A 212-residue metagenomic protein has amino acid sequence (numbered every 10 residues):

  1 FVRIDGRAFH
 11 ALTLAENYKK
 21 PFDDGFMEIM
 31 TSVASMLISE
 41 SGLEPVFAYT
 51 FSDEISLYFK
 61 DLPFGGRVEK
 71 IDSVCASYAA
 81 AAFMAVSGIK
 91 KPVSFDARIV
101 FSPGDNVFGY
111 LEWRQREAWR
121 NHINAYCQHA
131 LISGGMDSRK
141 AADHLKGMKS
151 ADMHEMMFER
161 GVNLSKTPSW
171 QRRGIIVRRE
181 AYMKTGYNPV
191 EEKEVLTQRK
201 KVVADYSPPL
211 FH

Functional and structural regions predicted by a protein language model:
F1-H212: Regulatory and interdomain segments flanking nucleotide-handling catalytic cores in signaling/defense enzymes
